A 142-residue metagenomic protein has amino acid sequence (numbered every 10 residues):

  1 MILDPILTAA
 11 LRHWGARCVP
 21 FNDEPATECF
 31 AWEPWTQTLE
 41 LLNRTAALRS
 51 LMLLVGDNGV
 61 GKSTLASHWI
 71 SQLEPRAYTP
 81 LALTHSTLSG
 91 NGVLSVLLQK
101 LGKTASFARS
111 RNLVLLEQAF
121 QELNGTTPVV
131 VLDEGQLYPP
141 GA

Functional and structural regions predicted by a protein language model:
M1-L48: A short, basic N-terminal segment
I2, T8-L11, A16-R17, L88-V96 (+1 more regions): Mid-core helix/loop region of P-loop NTP-binding domains shared across ATPases and GTPases
C29-F30, L101-S106: Flexible beta-alpha connector loops of hexameric P-loop NTPases
A47-R49, R76, N124-T126: Short loop/turn elements that form and flank the Walker-type P-loop nucleotide-binding site in RecA-like NTPase cores
L48-H68: Walker A/P-loop nucleotide-binding motif
L51-L53, T79-P80, T127-V129: Residue-level preference for the first positions of well-ordered beta-strands
S63-T79: Walker A/P-loop
P75-K100: AAA+/P-loop NTPase substrate/partner-engagement loops
